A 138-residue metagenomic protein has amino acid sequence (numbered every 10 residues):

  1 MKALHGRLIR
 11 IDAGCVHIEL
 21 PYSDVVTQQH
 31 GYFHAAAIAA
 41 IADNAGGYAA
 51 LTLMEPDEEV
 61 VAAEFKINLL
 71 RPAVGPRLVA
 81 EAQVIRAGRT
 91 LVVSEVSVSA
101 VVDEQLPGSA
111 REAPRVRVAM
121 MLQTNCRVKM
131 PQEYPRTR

Functional and structural regions predicted by a protein language model:
K2-L4, G14-V16, E59-F65, P76 (+2 more regions): A generic structural signal for short beta-strands and their flanking turns/coil linkers
H5-F33: Catalytic strand-loop segment that frames the active site of acyl-thioester-processing enzymes
G6-L8, L69, G108: Beta-strand-rich interaction surfaces with strong enrichment in secreted/lumenal proteins
L20-Y22, L69, R127: Hydrophobic residues in beta-strands and at strand termini
H30-Y48: Compact, glycine-rich, soluble single-domain proteins
F33, Y48-V79, V84: Hydrophobic beta-strand-centered segment that forms part of the acyl-chain substrate-binding groove
I38, V61, K66-L69, T90 (+2 more regions): Residue-level recognition of specific faces of alpha-helices
A73-G75, V79, Q83-R138: HotDog/MaoC-like acyl-thioester-processing domains
